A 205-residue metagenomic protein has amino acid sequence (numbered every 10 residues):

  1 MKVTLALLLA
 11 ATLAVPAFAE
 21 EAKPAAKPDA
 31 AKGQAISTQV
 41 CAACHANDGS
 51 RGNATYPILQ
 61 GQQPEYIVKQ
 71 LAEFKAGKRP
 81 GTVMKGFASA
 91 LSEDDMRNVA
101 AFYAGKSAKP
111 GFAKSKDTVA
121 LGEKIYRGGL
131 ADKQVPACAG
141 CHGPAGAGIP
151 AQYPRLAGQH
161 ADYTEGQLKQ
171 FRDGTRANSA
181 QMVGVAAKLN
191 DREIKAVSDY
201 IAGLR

Functional and structural regions predicted by a protein language model:
M1-K27, A72, A202-R205: N-terminal export/targeting leaders of redox proteins
A19-S37, S50-T55, G105-A131: Electrostatic cytochrome c docking/interface patches
P28-A76: The feature marks the first
Q34-T38, A42, G129-A139, A151-G166: Sequence context surrounding c-type heme c attachment/ligation sites in exported
C41-N47, V99, V135-P144, V197: The canonical Cys-X-X-Cys-His
G52-I58, E73-S115, I149-R155, D173-R205: Axial heme c-ligation environment in periplasmic c-type cytochrome domains
Q63-A72, H160-R172: Short microdomains enriched in Cys/His and/or Lys/Arg
